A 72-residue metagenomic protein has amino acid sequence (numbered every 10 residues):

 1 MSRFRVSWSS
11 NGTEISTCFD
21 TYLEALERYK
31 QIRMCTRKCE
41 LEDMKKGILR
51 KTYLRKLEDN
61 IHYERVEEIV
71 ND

Functional and structural regions predicted by a protein language model:
M1, D20-E24, K46-I48: Short amphipathic alpha-helical surface micro-motifs
M1-I15, E42-D43: Short aromatic-glycine-(Arg/Gly/Cys) micro-motifs in beta-strand/loop hairpins
T13-F19, L49-K51: Surface-exposed loop/edge segments in extracytoplasmic proteins
I15, E24, R28, G47 (+1 more regions): A generic signature of intrinsically disordered, low-complexity regions enriched in glycine/proline and charged/polar
T17-R37: Short, flexible N-terminal segments of the mature chain
I32-D72: Short, mixed-charge low-complexity intrinsically disordered segments
